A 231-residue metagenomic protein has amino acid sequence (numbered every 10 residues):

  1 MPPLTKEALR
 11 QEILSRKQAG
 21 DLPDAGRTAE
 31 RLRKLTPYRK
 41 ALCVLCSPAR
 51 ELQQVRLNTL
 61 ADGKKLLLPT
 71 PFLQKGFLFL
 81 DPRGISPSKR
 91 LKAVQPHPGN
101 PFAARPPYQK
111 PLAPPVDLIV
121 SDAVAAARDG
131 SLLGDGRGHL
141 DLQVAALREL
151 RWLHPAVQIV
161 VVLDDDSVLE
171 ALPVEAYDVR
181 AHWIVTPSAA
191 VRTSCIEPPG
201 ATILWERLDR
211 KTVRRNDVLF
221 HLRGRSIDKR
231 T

Functional and structural regions predicted by a protein language model:
M1-L112: N-terminal active-site beta-alpha-beta segment that forms phosphate/nucleotide-binding and substrate-recognition loops
D81-T231: Conserved phosphate- and dinucleotide-binding cores of soluble alpha/beta proteins, encompassing both enzyme active
